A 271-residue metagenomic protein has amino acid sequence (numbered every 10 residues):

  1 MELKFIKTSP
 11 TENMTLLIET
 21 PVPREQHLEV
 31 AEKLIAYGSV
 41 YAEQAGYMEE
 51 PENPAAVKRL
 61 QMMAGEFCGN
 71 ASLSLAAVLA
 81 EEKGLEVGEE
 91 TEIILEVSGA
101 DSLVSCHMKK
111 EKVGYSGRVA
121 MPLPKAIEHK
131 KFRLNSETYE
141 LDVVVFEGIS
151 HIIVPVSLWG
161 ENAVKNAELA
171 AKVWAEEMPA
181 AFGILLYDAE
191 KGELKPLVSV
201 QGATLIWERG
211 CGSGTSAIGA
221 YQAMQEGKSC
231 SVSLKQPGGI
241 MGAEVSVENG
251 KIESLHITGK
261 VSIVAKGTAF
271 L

Functional and structural regions predicted by a protein language model:
M1-Y115, V145, S150-L271: A glycine-rich beta-to-alpha transition motif near the start of alpha/beta enzyme domains, typified by
G114-L123: Membrane helix-loop-helix hairpins that form the core translocation module of multi-pass transporters
L123-D142, E161-A170: Active-site glycine-rich loop that binds ribose-phosphate moieties when present
